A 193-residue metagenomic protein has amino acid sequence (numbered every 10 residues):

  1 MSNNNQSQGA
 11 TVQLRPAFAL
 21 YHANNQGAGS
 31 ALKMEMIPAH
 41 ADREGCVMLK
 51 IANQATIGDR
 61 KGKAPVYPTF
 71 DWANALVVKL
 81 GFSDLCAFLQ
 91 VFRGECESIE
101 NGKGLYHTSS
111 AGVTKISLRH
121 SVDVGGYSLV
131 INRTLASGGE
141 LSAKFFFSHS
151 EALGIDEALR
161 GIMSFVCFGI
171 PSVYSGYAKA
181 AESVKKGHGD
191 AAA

Functional and structural regions predicted by a protein language model:
M1-G29, S175-A193: Glycine- and charge-rich intrinsically disordered segments
G9-T69: N-terminal domain-start interaction segment
M36-R43, V78-F82, K144-L153: Short, low-complexity cationic-aromatic patches
I57-V78, S98-N101, A136-F146: A cross-kingdom feature marking solvent-exposed beta-strand/loop segments within repeated, beta-rich binding/scaffold
V77-G104, A152-S172: DNA replication sliding-clamp ring fold and its partner-interaction surfaces
E100-R133: Intrinsic, low-complexity N-terminal interaction/targeting segments
T134-A193: Mixed-charge, glycine-accented linear interaction segment located at domain edges/termini
